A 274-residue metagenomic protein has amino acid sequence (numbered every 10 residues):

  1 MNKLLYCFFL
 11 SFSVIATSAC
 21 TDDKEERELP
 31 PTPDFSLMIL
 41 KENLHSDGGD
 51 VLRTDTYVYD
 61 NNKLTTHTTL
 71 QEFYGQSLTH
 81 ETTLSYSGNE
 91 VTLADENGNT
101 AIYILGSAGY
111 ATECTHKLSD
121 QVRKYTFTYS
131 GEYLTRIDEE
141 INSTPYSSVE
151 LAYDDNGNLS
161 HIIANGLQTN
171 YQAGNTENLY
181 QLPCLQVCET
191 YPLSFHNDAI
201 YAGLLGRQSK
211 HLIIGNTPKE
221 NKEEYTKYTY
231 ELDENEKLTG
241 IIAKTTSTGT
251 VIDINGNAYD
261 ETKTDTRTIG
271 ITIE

Functional and structural regions predicted by a protein language model:
M1-L5: Positively charged n-region of N-terminal signal peptides that target proteins for export
Y6-L10: Sec-dependent N-terminal signal peptides
A16-A19: C-terminal motif of bacterial Sec signal peptides marking the signal peptidase cleavage site
D22-E274: Buried hydrophobic residues that stabilize the cores of well-folded domains
